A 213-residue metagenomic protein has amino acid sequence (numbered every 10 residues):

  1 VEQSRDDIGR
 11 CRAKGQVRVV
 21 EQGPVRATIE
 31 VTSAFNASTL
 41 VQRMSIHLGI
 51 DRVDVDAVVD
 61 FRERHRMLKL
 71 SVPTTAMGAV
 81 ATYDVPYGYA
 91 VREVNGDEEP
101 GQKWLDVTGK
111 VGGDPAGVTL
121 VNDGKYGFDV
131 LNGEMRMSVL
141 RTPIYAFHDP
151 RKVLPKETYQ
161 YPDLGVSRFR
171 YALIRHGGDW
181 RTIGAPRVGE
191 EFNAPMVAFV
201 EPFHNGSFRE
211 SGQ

Functional and structural regions predicted by a protein language model:
V1-Q213: C-terminal (or distal) subdomains of carbohydrate-active enzymes
